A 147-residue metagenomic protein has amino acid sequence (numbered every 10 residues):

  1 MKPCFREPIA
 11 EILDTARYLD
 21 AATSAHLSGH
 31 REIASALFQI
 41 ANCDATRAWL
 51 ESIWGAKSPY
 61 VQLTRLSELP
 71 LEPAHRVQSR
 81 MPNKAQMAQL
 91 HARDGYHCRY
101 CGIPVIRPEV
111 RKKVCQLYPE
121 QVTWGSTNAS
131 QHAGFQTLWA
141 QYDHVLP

Functional and structural regions predicted by a protein language model:
M1-Q89, R93-G95, I103-P108: A boundary/linker detector
Q78-R80, I103-P147: Histidine-centered nuclease catalytic patch
R99: Cys/His/Pro-rich metal-binding microdomains
